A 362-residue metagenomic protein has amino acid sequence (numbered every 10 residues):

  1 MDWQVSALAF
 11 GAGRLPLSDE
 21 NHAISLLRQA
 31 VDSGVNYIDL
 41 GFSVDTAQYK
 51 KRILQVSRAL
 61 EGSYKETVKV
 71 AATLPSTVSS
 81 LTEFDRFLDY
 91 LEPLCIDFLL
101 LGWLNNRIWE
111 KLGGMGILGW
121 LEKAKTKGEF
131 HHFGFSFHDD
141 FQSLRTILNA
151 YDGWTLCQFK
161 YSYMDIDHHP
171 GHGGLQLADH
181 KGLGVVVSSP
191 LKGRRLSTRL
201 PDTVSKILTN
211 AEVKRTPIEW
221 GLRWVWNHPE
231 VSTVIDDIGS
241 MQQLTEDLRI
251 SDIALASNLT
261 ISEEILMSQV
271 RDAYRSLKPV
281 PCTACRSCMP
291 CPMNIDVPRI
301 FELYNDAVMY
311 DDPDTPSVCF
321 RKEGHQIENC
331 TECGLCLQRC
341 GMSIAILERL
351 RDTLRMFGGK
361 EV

Functional and structural regions predicted by a protein language model:
M1-V68, W120-T126: N-terminal binding-site loop/beta-alpha segment at the start of enzyme catalytic domains that lines or forms
G11, G41, T73, L99-G102 (+4 more regions): Conserved residues at the C-terminal ends of beta-strands
S18-N21, D32, R58, S76-L191 (+3 more regions): Glycine/proline-rich, positively charged, aromatic-decorated active-site loop/lid region on the catalytic face
I24, V31-Y37, L60-G62, G173-V362: Structured C-terminal cap/extension of enzyme domains
Y37-S43, V70-A72, H131-F135, Q158-F159 (+2 more regions): Short catalytic-loop micro-motif centered on adjacent basic/acidic residues
V44, Q48, P75-S76, H138-D139 (+2 more regions): Short beta->alpha linker loops
T46-I53, S80-L81, D140-R145, L244: Short, well-ordered alpha-helical microsegments
